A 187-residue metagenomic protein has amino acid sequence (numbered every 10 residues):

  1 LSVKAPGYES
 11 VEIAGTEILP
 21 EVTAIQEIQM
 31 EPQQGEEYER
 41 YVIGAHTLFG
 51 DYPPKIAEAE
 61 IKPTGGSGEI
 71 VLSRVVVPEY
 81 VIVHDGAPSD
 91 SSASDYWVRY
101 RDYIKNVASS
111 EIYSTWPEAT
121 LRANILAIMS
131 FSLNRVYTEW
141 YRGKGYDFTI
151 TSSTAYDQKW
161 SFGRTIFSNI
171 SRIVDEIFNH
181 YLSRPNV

Functional and structural regions predicted by a protein language model:
L1-V187: Conserved, single-site charged/polar hotspot
